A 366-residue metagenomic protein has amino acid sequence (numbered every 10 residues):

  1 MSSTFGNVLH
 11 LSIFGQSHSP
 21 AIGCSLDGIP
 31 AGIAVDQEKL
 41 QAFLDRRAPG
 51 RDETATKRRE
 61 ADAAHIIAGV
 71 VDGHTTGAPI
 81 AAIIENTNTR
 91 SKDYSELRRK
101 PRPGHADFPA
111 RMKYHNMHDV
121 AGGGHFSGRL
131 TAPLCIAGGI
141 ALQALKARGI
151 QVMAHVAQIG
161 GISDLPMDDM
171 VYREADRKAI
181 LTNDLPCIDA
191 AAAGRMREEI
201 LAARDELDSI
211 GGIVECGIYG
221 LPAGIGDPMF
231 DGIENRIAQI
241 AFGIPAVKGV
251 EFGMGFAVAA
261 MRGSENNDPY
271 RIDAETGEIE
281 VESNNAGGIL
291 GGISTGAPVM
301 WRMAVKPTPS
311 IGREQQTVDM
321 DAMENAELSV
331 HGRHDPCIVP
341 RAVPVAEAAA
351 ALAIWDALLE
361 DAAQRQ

Functional and structural regions predicted by a protein language model:
M1-R58: N-terminal, positively charged regions that mediate nucleic acid binding
H10, T308-Q366: Internal helix-turn-beta structural module
H10-G15, H118-L130, A223-D227, N284-I289 (+1 more regions): A short glycine/serine-rich beta->alpha loop
I13-F14, P20, L207-N325: Glycine-rich anion/phosphate-binding loop at the beta-strand->alpha-helix junction
P20-G32, G128-I150, A154, D231-Q239 (+2 more regions): Alpha-helical support elements that line or immediately flank enzyme active sites and cofactor-binding pockets
F43-P109: Glycine-rich, N-terminal phosphate-binding loop and its surrounding beta-alpha-beta segment
R98-G124, Q316-H334: Short acidic, glycine/tyrosine-flanked loop/strand segments centered on an H-E-D-like triad
K113-M229: Glycine-rich, mobile lid/loop segments that gate access to catalytic sites or pores
